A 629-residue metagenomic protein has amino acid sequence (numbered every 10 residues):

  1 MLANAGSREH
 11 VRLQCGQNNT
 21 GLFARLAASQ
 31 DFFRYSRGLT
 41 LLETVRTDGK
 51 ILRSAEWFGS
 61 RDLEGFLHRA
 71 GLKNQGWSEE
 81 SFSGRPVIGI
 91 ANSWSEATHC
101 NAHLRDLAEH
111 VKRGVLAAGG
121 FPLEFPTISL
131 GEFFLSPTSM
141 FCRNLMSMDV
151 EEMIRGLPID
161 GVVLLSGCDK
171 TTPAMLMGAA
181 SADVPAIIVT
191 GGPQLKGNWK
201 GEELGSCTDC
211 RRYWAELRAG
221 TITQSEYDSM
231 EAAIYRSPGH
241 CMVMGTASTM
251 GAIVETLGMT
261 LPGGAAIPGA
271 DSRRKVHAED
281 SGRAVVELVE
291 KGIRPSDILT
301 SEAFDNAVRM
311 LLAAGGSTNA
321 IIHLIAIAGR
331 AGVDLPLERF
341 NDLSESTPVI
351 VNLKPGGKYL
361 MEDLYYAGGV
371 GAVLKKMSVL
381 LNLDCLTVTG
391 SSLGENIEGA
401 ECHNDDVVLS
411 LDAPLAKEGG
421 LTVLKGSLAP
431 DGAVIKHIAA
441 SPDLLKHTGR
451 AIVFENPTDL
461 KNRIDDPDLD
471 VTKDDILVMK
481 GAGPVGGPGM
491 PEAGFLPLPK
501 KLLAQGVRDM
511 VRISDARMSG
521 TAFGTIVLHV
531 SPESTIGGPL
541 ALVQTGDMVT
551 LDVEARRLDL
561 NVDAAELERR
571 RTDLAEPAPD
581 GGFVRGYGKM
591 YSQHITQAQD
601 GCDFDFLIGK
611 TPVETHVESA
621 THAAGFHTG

Functional and structural regions predicted by a protein language model:
L2, V11, C15-L22, L26 (+1 more regions): Short terminal hydrophobic/aromatic SLiMs and anchors at protein ends
N4-G6: Compositionally biased, low-complexity intrinsically disordered regions
Q17, Q30-F32, E43: Charged/polar low-complexity intrinsically disordered segments
G38-E96, C100, L107-I128, F133 (+5 more regions): Catalytic or ion-coupling anion/metal-binding cores of large enzyme and transporter domains
C142: Glycine-rich phosphate- or other oxyanion-binding loops that anchor nucleotides, phosphorylated ligands
L145-L157: Short, well-structured alpha-helical segments in soluble
I154-M175, A186-T190: A short, small-residue-rich loop immediately preceding and capping a beta-strand
